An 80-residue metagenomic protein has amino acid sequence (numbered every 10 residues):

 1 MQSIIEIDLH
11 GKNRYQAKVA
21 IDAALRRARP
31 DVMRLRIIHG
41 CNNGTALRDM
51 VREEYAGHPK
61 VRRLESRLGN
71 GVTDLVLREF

Functional and structural regions predicted by a protein language model:
M1-F80: Long, charged, low-complexity intrinsically disordered regions
